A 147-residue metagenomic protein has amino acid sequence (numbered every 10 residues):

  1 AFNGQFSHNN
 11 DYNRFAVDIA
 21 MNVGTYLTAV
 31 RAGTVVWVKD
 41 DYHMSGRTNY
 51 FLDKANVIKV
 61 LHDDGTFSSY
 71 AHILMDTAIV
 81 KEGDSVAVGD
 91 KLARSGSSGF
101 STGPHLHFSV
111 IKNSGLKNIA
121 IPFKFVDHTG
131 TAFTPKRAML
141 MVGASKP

Functional and structural regions predicted by a protein language model:
A1-A55: Surface-exposed, glycine-biased beta-strand/turn segments
R14, I58-E82: Active-site region of chymotrypsin-like
L27, G33-V35, G83-S95: A structural signal for short beta-strand/turn segments enriched in small hydrophobics and glycine
T28, T48, A78-A87, S109-P147: Acidic, glycine-rich catalytic/binding loops that coordinate metals and/or anionic ligands
A32, D64-S68, V88: Loop/turn elements at helix/coil->beta-strand transitions in domains of secreted/extracellular proteins
W37, H72-M75, R94-S97, K112: A residue-level detector for short acidic-glycine micro-motifs
V38-D53, D90-L106: Flexible, gly/ser-rich surface segments that form the specificity/activation loops bordering the active-site cleft
S69-L74, T102-I111: Histidine-centered catalytic micro-motifs
